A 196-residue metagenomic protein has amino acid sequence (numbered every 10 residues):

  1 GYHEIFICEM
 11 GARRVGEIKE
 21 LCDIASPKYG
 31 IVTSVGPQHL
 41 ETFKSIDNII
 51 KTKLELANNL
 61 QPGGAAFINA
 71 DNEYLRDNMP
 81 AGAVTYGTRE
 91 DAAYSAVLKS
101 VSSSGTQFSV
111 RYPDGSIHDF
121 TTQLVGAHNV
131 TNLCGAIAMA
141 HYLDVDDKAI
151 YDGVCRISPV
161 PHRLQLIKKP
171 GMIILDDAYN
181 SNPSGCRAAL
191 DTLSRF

Functional and structural regions predicted by a protein language model:
G1: Conserved substrate/cofactor phosphate-moiety recognition/catalytic segment in nucleotide-dependent phosphotransferases
E4-V15, I174-N180: Switch II (G3) loop of P-loop NTPases
R14-I18, V130-L133, P183-C186: Short glycine/serine/threonine-rich phosphate/pyrophosphate-binding segments that cradle anionic phosphate groups
K19, D23, L54, N58 (+1 more regions): Amphipathic, non-transmembrane alpha-helical secondary structure
E20-G36: Inter-motif core of Ras-like GTPase G domains
D23-I24, A138-D144, S194-F196: Alpha-helix C-terminal capping segments
I31-I174: Acidic, Mg2+-coordinating active-site environments of NTP-dependent enzymes
I49, S181-F196: AMP-binding/adenylate-forming catalytic core of the ANL superfamily
